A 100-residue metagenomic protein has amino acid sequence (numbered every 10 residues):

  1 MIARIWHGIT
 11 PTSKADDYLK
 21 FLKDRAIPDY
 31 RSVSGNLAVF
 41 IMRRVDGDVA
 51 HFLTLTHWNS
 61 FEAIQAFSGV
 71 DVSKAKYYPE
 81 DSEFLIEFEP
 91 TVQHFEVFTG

Functional and structural regions predicted by a protein language model:
I2, L37-A50, K76-G100: Glycine-rich beta-strand-turn "strand-cap" elements at beta-sheet edges
I2-I9, F40-V70: Short, well-ordered beta-strand segments in beta-rich or mixed alpha/beta enzyme and ligand-binding folds
K14-A38, K76-E80: Short amphipathic alpha-helical segments
K14-D16, E62-I64, G100: Residue-level signal for secondary-structure boundary sites
K20-F21, F67-S73: Short amphipathic alpha-helices in soluble, non-transmembrane regions that often serve as interface/regulatory elements
D29, V49, W58, K74-Y77: A short hydrophobic/aromatic micro-motif that marks alpha-helical segments and, especially, helix-coil
D29-S34, A63-S68, Y78-E83, T91: Glycine-rich loops and low-complexity Gly/Arg-rich segments that provide flexible linkers or classic glycine-based
